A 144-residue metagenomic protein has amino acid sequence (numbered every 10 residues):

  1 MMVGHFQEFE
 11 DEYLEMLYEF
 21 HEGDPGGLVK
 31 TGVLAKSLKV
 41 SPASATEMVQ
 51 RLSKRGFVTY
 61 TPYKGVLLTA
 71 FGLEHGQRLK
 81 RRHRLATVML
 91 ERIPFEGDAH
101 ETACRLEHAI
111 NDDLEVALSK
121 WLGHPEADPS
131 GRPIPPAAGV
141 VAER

Functional and structural regions predicted by a protein language model:
V3-V40: N-terminal helix-turn-helix DNA-binding core of bacterial DNA-binding proteins
A43: Key DNA-contact positions within bacterial/archaeal DNA-binding proteins
V49-Q50: Short, hydrophobic-biased segments on the C-terminal half of alpha helices that form "recognition helices"
S53-P62: A short, conserved structural fragment
K64-R82: Basic, amphipathic "hinge/linker" alpha-helix immediately C-terminal to the N-terminal HTH DNA-binding motif
A86, E91-R105, A109: Leucine-rich, amphipathic alpha-helical/linker segments
E107-R144: C-terminal regulatory/oligomerization modules of transcriptional regulators
